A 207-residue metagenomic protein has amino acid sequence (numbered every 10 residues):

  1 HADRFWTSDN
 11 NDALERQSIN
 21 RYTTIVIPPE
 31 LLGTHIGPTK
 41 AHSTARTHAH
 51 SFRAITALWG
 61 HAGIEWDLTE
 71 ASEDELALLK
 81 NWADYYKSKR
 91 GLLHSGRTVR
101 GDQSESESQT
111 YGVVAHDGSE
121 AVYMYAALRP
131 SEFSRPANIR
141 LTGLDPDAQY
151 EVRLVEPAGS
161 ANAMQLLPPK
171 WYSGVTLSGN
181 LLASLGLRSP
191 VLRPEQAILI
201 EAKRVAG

Functional and structural regions predicted by a protein language model:
H1-T69: Glycan-recognition surfaces
K40-T44, E65-D67, E73-E75, P130-F133 (+1 more regions): Flexible loop/turn segments at secondary-structure boundaries
A57, Y123, V152: Conserved, mostly hydrophobic/aromatic
W59-G63, S88, L92, L128-R129: Short, well-ordered loop/turn and helix-capping segments at boundaries between secondary-structure elements and domains
W66-D102: Aromatic- and carboxylate-lined catalytic core of secreted/periplasmic carbohydrate-active enzymes
Q103-P146: Carbohydrate-binding surface patches
R129-G207: C-terminal beta-sandwich/jelly-roll accessory domains of carbohydrate-active enzymes
